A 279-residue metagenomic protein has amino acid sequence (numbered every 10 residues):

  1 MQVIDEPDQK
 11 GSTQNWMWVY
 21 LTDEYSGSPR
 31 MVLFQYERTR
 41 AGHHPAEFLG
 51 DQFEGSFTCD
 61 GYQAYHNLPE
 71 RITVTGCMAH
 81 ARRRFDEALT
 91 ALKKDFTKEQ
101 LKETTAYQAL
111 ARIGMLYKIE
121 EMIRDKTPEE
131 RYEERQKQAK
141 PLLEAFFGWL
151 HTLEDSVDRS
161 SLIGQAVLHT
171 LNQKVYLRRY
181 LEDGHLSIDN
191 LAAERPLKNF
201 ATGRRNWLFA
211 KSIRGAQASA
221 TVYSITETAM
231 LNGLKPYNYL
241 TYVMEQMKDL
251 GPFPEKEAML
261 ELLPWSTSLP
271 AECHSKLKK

Functional and structural regions predicted by a protein language model:
M1-K279: Catalytic center-proximal scaffold of phosphoryl-transfer enzymes
